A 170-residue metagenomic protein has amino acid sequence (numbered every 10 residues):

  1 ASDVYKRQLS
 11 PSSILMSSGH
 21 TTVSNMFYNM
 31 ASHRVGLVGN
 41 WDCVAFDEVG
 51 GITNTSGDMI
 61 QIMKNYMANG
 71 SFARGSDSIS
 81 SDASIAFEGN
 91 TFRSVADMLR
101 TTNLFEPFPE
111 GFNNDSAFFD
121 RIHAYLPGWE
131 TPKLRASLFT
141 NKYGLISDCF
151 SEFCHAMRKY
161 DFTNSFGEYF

Functional and structural regions predicted by a protein language model:
A1-Y5: Short, small-residue-biased leader/transition segments that mark boundaries at the very start of proteins
Q8-A45, G51-S56: AAA+/P-loop NTPase substrate/partner-engagement loops
Y28-V35, A68-A83, E106-D115: Conserved Walker
N40-C43, S80-A86: Loop/turn-to-beta-strand initiation segments
N40-Y66, F92-T101, A117-F118: Conserved AAA+/SF3 P-loop NTPase catalytic/coupling segment centered on the Walker-B
G50-I52, I85-V95, F105, W129-L134: Conserved nucleotide-binding/hydrolysis micro-motifs of P-loop NTPases
L99-P132: A short helix-turn-beta junction within AAA+ P-loop NTPase domains corresponding to the substrate/partner-engaging
H123-F170: Conserved AAA+ ATPase small/helical "lid" subdomain
